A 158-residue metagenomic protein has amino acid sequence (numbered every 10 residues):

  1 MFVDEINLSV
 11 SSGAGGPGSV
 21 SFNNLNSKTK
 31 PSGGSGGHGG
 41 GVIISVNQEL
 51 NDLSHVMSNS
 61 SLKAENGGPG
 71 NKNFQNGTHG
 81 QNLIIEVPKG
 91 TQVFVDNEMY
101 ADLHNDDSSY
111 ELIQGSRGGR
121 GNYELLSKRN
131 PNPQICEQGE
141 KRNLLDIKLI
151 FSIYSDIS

Functional and structural regions predicted by a protein language model:
M1-I157: Conserved P-loop NTPase architecture
